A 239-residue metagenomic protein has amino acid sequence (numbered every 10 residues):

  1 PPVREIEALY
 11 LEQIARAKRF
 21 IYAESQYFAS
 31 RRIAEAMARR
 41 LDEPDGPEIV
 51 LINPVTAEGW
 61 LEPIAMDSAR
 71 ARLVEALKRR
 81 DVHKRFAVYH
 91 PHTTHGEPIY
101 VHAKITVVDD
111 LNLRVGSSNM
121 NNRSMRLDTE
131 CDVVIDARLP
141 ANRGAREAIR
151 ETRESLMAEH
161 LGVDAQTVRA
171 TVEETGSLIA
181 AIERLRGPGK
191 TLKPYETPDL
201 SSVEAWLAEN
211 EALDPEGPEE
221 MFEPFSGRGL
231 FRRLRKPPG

Functional and structural regions predicted by a protein language model:
P1-R19: Active-site cores of enzymes that catalyze phosphoryl transfer or operate on phosphate-rich substrates
F20, R31-G239: PLD/PLD-like phosphodiesterase catalytic module centered on the HKD motif
